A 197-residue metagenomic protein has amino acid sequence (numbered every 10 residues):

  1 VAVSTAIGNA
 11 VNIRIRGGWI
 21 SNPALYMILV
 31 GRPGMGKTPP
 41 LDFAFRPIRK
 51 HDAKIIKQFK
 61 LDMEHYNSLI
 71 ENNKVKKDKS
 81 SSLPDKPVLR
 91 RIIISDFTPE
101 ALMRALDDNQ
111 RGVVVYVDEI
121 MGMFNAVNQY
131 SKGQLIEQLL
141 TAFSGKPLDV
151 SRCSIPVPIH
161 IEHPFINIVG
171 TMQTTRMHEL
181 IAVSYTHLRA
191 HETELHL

Functional and structural regions predicted by a protein language model:
V1-R189: Phosphate-handling catalytic cores of nucleic-acid transaction enzymes
H187, E194-L197: Single conserved hydrophobic/aromatic residue that forms the stacking wall/gate of nucleotide- or nucleobase-binding
